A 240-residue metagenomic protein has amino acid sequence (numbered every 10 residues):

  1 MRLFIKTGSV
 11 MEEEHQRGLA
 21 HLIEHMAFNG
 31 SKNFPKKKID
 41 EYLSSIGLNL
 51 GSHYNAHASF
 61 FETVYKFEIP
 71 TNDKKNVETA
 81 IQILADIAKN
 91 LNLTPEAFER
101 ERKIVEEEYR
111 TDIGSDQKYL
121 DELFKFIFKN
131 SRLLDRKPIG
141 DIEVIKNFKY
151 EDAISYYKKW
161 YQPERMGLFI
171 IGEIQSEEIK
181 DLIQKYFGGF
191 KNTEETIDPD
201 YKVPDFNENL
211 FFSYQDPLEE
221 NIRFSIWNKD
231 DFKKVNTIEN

Functional and structural regions predicted by a protein language model:
M1-R2: Mature N-terminal segment immediately following signal peptide/propeptide cleavage in secreted/periplasmic
T7-A20, H25-Q117, N147, I154-R165 (+1 more regions): Active-site-adjacent, His/Asp/Glu-enriched structural segments that form or flank metal-binding and acid/base networks
G18, E24, T63, E164-M166 (+3 more regions): Structural beta-strand/beta-sheet cores of well-ordered domains, especially the beta-sheet scaffolds that support
G47, A58-E62, P138, Y161-P163 (+2 more regions): Short, solvent-exposed loop/turn segments at the edges of secondary structure
N55-A58, P95-E101, S115-K125, L134-D141 (+1 more regions): Short coil/turn segments at secondary-structure boundaries
K74-E78, S176-K180, K234-N236: Short, conserved charged micro-motifs
K125-M166, S176, D198-K202, D230-N240: Histidine-acidic residue clusters that define the catalytic metal-binding segment of zinc metallopeptidase domains
N130, G167-F232: An aromatic/glycine/proline-enriched structural segment found at the starts of mature extracellular/organellar domains
